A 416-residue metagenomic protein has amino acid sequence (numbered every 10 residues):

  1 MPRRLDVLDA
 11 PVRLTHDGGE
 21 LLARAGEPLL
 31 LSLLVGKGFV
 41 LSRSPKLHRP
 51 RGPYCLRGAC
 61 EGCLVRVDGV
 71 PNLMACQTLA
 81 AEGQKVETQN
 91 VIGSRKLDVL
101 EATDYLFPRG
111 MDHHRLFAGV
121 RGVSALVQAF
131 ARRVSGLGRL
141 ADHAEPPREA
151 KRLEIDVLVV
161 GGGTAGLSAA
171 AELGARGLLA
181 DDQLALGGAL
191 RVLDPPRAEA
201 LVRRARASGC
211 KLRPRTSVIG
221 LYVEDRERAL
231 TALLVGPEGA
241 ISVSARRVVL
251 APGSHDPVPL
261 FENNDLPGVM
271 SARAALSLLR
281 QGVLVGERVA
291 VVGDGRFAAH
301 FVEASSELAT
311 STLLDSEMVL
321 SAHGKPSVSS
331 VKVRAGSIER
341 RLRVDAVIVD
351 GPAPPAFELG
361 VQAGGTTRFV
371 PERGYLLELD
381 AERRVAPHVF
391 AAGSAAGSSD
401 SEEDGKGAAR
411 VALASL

Functional and structural regions predicted by a protein language model:
P2-V12, A25-M74, L79-L416: Residues forming the flavin
D17-E27: Short, contiguous acidic and Ser/Thr-rich linear segments
